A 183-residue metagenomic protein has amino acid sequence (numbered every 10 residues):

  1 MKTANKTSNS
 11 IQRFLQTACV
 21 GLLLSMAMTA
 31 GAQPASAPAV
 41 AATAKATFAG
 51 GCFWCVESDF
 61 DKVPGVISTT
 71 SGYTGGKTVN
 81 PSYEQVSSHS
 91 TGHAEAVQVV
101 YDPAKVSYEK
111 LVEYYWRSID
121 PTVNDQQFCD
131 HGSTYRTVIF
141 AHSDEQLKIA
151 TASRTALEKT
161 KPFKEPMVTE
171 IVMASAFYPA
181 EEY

Functional and structural regions predicted by a protein language model:
K2-T3, I11-C19, L23-Y183: Flexible coil/turn and secondary-structure edge motifs
